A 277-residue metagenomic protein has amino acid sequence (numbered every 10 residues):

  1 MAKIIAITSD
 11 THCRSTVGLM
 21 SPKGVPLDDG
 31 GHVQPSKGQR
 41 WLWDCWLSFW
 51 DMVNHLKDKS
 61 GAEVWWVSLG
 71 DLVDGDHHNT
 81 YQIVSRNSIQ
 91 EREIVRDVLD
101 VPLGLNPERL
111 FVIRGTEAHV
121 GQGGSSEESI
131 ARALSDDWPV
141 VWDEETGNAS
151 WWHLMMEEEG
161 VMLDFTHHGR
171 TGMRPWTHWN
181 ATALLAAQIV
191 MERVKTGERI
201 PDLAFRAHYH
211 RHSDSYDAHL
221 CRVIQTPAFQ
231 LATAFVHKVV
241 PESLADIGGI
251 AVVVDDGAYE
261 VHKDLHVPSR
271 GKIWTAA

Functional and structural regions predicted by a protein language model:
M1-Q90: N-terminal active-site segment of His-dependent metallophosphoesterases
K3, T11-L19, A149, V161 (+2 more regions): A structural signal for the main folded, soluble domain(s) of proteins
I5-I7, W66-S68, V112, D164 (+1 more regions): Residue-level marker for buried hydrophobic side chains located in beta-strands that build the well-ordered beta-sheet
S9-H12, G70-V73, G115-A118, H168-R170 (+2 more regions): Active-site metal-binding loops of divalent metal-dependent hydrolases
R14-T16, D74-H78, H119-G123, M173 (+1 more regions): Short catalytic/ligand-binding loop motif for oxyanion handling, primarily in non-cytosolic enzymes, centered on
W43, V73-G147: Active-site neighborhood of divalent metal-dependent phosphoester bond hydrolases
M52-V64, D97-F111, G197-I200, D255-G257: A structural motif corresponding to the C-terminal end of an alpha-helix and its immediate exit/capping segment
E159-D264: Conserved beta-sheet core of the metallophosphoesterase superfamily
